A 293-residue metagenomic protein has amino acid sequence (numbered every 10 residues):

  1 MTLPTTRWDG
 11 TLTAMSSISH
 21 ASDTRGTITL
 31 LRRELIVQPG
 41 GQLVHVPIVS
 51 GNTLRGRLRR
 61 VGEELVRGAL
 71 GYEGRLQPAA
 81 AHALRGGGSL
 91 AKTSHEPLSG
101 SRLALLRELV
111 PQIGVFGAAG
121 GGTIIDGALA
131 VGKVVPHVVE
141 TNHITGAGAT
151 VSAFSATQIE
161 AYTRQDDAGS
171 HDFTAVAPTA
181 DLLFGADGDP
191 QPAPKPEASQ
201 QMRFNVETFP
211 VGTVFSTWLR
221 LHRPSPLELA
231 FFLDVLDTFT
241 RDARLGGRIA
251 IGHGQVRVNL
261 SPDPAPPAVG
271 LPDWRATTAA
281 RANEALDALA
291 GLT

Functional and structural regions predicted by a protein language model:
M1-T293: RNA-binding basic/glycine-rich loop and surface signature characteristic of RAMP-family CRISPR effectors
